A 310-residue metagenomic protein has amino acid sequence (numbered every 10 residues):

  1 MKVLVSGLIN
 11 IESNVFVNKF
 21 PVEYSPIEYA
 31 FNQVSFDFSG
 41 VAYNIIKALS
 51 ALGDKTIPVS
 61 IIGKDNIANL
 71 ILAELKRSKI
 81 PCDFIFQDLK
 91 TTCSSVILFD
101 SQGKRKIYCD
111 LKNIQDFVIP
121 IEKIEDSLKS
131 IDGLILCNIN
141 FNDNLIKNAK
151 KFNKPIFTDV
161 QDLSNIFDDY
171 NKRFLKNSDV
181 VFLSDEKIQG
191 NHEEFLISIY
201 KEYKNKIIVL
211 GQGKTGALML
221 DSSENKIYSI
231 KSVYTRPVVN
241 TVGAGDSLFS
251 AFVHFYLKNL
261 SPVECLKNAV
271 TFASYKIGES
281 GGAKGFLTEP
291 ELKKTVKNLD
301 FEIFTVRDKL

Functional and structural regions predicted by a protein language model:
M1, T92-S94, T215, L248: Change "...and in nucleic-acid phosphodiester-cleaving endonucleases..." to "...and in nucleic-acid processing enzymes
M1-I11, I57, L72-Q87, F99-S229 (+4 more regions): Ribokinase/PfkB-type carbohydrate-kinase core domain
M1-V59, A68-N69, V306-L310: Glycine-rich phosphate/adenosyl-contacting loop at the front of the ribokinase-like
E28-D37, K231-G243: Short pre-catalytic strand/loop immediately N-terminal to key active-site residues, enriched for Gly-Thr
A48, E74, N148, A251 (+1 more regions): Rossmann-fold NAD(P)-dependent oxidoreductase module
L49, G211, G245: Short, conserved phosphate/pyrophosphate- and ester-handling motifs at nucleotide-, phospho-/glycolipid
E202, V233-V306: Conserved post-catalytic alpha-helical subdomain immediately downstream of the catalytic base and nucleotide-binding
